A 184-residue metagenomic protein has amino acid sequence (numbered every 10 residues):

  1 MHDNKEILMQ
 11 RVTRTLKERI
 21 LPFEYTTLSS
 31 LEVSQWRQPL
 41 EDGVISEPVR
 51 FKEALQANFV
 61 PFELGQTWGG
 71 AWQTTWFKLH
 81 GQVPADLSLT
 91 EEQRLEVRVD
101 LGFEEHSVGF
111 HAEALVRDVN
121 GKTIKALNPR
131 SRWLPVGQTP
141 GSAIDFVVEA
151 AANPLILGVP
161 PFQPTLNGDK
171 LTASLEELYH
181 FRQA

Functional and structural regions predicted by a protein language model:
M1-P61: Accessory carbohydrate-binding/adhesion or oligomerization-edge regions at the termini of glycan-active proteins
E41, E63, T67-W68, V119 (+1 more regions): Intrinsically disordered, low-complexity segments enriched in small/polar residues
F51-N58, G70-W76, G121-I124: Short linear motifs at secondary-structure transitions and domain/linker junctions
Q56-F59, P84-D86, E92: Intrinsically disordered, low-complexity regions
G65-L87: Short beta-strands within extracellular/lumenal beta-sheet-rich domains
S88-A184: Extended acidic/polar, glycine-enriched regions that form or flank non-catalytic beta-rich accessory modules
